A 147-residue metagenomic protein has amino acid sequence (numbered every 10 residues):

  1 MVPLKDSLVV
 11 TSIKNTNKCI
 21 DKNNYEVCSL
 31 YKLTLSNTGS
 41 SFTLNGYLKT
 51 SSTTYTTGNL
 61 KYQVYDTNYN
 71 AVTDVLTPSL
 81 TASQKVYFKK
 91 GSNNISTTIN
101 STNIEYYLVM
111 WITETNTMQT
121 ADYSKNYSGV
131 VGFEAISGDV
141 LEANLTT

Functional and structural regions predicted by a protein language model:
V2-P78: Surface-exposed interaction patch
N15-N45, K49-T50, K90-T147: C-terminal, structured domain-capping segment
L76-K90: Extended, solvent-exposed segments with strong compositional bias
